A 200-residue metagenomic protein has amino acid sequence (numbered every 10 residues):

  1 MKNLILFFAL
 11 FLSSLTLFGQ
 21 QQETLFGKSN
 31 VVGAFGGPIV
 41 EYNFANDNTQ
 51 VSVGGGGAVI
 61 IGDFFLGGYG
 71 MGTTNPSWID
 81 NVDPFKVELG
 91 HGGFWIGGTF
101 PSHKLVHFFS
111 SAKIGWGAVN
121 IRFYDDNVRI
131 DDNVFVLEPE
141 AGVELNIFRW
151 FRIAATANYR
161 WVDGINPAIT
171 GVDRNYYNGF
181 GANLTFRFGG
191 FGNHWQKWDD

Functional and structural regions predicted by a protein language model:
M1-E23: Bacterial Sec-dependent N-terminal signal peptides
G19-Y69, R187-D200: Short glycine/proline- and aromatic-enriched beta-strand/turn motifs that initiate or cap beta-hairpins
S29-V31, N46-Q50, F85-H91, V128-V136 (+1 more regions): Transmembrane beta-barrel outer-membrane domains
N30-A34, G62-F64, K104-S110, R149-I153 (+1 more regions): Outer-envelope beta-barrel architecture signal
A34-Y42, V59, G68-G72, S110-W116 (+3 more regions): Transmembrane beta-barrel strands of outer-membrane/channel proteins
D47, S77-D80, V119-D125, G164-A168 (+1 more regions): Outer-membrane beta-barrel proteins
D63-L137, L145-I147, T185-F188: Gram-negative (and chloroplast) outer-membrane scaffold detector with strong preference for beta-barrel transmembrane
N146-D200: Predominantly the C-terminal beta-signal and adjacent terminal strand-loop region of outer-membrane beta-barrel
